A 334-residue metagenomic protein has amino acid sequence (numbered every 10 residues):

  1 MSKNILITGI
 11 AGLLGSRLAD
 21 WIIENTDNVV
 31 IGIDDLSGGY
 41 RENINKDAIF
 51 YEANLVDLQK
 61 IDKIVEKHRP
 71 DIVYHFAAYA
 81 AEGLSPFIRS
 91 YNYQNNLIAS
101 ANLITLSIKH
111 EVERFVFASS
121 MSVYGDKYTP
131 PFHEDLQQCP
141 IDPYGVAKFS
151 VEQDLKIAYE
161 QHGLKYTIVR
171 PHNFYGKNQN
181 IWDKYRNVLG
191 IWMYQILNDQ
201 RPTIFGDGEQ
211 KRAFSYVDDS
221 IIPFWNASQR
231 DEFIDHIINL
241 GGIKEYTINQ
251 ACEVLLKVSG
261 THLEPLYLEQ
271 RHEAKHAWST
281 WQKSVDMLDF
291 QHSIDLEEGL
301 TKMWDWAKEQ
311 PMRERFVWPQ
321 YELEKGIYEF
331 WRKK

Functional and structural regions predicted by a protein language model:
M1-P171, Q310, F316, Y321 (+2 more regions): N-terminal Rossmann-like NAD(P)+-binding domain of SDR-like oxidoreductases, especially those catalyzing
Q59, D71, G83, S90 (+8 more regions): Residues in well-ordered alpha-helical elements
A78-L84, S120-V123, N173-Q179, E209 (+2 more regions): Active-site proximal helix/loop that lines the substrate pocket of Rossmann-like NAD(P)-dependent oxidoreductase domains
S85, Y166, R170-N180, V188-S215 (+1 more regions): A conserved pocket-lining segment of Rossmann-fold NAD(P)-dependent short-chain dehydrogenase/reductase
R89, I181-W182: Active-site loop immediately N-terminal to the catalytic Tyr-X3-Lys motif of short-chain dehydrogenase/reductase
L103, L155, W192, S284-V285: Structural element of the ATP-grasp superfamily
S150, D154, A158, V188 (+3 more regions): Hydrophobic alpha-helix immediately C-terminal to the catalytic Tyr-X-X-X-Lys motif of short-chain
L197-K334: C-terminal substrate-binding subdomain of Rossmann-fold SDR/epimerase-dehydratase oxidoreductases
